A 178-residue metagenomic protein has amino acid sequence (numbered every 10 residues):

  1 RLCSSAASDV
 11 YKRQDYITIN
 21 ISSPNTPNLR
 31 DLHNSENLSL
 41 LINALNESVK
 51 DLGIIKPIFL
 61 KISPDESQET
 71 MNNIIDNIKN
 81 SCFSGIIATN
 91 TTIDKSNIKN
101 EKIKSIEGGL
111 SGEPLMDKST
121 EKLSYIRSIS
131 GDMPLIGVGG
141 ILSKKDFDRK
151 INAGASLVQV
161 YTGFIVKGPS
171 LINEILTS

Functional and structural regions predicted by a protein language model:
R1-Y11: Single conserved hydrophobic/aromatic residue that forms the stacking wall/gate of nucleotide- or nucleobase-binding
S8, S35-N46, M71-D76, T120-S124 (+3 more regions): Generic structural signal for well-ordered alpha-helices, preferentially at hydrophobic/aromatic core positions
K12-L52, K61: Loop-centered beta-sheet repeat module
I21-N37, N77-M133, K167, L171-I172: Glycine/Thr-rich beta-alpha phosphate-binding loop at enzyme active sites
S22-P24, K61-D65, T89-I93, G140-L142 (+1 more regions): Active-site beta-loop-alpha junctions enriched in small/polar residues
D51-S63, I129-G137: Short beta-strand/loop segments at the ligand-binding rim of alpha/beta enzyme cores
E66-I78, I141-V158: Catalytic cores of alpha/beta
